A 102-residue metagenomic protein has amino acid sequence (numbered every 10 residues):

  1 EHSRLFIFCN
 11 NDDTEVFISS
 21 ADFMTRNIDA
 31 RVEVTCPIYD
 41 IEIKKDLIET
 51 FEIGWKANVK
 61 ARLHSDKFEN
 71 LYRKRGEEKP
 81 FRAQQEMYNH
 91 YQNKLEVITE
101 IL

Functional and structural regions predicted by a protein language model:
E1-L102: PLD/PLD-like phosphodiesterase catalytic module centered on the HKD motif
